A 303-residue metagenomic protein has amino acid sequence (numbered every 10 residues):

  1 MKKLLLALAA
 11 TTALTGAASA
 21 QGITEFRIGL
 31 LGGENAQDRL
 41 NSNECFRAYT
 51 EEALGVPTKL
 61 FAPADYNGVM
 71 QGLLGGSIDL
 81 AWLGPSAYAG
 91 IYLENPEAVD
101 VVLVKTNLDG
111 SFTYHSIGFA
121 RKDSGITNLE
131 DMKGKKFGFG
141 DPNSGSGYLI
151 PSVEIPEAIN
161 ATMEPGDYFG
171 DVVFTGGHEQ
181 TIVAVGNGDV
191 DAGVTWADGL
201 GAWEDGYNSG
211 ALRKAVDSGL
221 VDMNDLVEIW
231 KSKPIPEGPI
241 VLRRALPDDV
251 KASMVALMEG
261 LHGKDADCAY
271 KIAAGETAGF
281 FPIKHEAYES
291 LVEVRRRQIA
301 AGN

Functional and structural regions predicted by a protein language model:
L4-L14: Sec-dependent N-terminal signal peptides
T15-A20: Sec/Tat signal peptide C-region and signal peptidase I cleavage site
Q21-A89: Extracytoplasmic small-molecule ligand-binding "clamshell" domains of the periplasmic binding protein/Venus flytrap
Q21-L30, E34-C45, A211, L242-N303: An extracytoplasmic/periplasmic, membrane-proximal ligand-sensing/linker region
L31-G32, H115-I126, K231-D249: A bilobed periplasmic-binding-protein/Venus flytrap-type ligand-binding module shared by bacterial periplasmic
G32, A62-Y66, S77-N95, V104-K105 (+3 more regions): Beta->alpha turn/N-cap motifs
V104-A161: A conserved helix-loop-strand patch within extracytoplasmic ligand-binding domains of the periplasmic binding
P142-P247: Pocket-lining segment of extracytoplasmic ligand-binding domains
